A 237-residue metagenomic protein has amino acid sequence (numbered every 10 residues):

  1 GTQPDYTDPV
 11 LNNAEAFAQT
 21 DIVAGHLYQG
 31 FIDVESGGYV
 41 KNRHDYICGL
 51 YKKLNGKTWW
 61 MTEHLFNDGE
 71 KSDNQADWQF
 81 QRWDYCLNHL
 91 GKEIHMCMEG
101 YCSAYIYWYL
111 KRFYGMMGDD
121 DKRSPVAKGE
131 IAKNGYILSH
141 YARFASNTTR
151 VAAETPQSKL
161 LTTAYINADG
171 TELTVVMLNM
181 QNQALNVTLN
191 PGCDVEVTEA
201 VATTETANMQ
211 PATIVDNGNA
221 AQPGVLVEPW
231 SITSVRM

Functional and structural regions predicted by a protein language model:
G1-L90: Noncatalytic carbohydrate-binding groove/subsite architecture in carbohydrate-active enzymes
A18-D21, L54-W59, G100-Y105, S146-N147 (+1 more regions): Loop/turn elements at helix/coil->beta-strand transitions in domains of secreted/extracellular proteins
V23, C97, L138, V175 (+1 more regions): Conserved, mostly hydrophobic/aromatic
L27, E63-F66, I106-L110, M177-N179 (+3 more regions): Active-site proximal loops enriched in glycine and acidic residues that flank catalytic Cys/His/Asp and coordinate
T58-H140, V151-Q157: Aromatic/acidic polysaccharide-binding cleft in carbohydrate-active enzymes
T155-V195, W230: Carbohydrate-binding surface patches
P191-M209: Solvent-exposed beta-hairpin/edge-strand motifs
I214-M237: C-terminal beta-strand-rich structural cap/linker in extracellular carbohydrate-active enzymes
